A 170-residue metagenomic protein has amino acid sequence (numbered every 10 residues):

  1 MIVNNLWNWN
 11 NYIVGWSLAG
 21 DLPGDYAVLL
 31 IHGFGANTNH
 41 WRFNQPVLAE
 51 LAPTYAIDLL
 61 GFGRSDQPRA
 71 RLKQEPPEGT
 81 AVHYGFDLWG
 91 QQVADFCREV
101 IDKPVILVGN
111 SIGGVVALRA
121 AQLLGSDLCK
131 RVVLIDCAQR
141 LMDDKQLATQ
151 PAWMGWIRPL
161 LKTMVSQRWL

Functional and structural regions predicted by a protein language model:
N5-Y12, S17-P23, E50, L59-V108 (+1 more regions): Active-site loop/oxyanion-hole signature of alpha/beta-hydrolase fold enzymes
D25, G33-A36, S111-I112: Active-site glycine-rich loops that stabilize anionic/oxyanionic intermediates across multiple enzyme folds
A27, P53, P104-I106, L128-R131: Structural signature of beta-strand start/N-cap positions in the alpha/beta core of ABC transporter nucleotide-binding
G33-F43, T54: Serine-hydrolase catalytic-loop signature spanning alpha/beta hydrolases and amidase-signature enzymes
G35, L59-G63, Q139: Alpha/beta-hydrolase active-site loop signature
G109, G113, A117: Gly/Ala-rich beta-loop-alpha elbow adjacent to hydrolase catalytic centers
L118-L123, D127-W169: Flexible "cap/lid" loop of the alpha/beta hydrolase fold
